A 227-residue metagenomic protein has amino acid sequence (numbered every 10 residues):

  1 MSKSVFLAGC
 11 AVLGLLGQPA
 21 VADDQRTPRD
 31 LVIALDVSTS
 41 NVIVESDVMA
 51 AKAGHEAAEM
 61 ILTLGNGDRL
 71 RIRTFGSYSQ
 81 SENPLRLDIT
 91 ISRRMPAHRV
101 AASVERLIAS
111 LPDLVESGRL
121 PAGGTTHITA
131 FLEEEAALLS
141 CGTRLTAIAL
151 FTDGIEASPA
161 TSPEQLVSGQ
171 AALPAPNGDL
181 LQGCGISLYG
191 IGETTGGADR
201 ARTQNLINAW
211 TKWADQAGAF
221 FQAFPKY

Functional and structural regions predicted by a protein language model:
M1-A8: Bacterial N-terminal signal peptides that target proteins for export
A8-L16: Bacterial N-terminal signal peptides
G17, V21-L35, G190-Y227: P/S/T/G-enriched low-complexity
D24-M95, A147-A149: Von Willebrand factor
T27-V44, L111-S117, S187-T194: Acidic/histidine-rich, surface-exposed loop or edge segments in extracytoplasmic proteins
R94-L145: Von Willebrand factor
A97-L114, S158-G169, T194, K226-Y227: Scaffold/interface architecture of coatomer-like assemblies
I155-L206: VWA/integrin I-like adhesion module and closely mimicked acidic/polar interface patches used
